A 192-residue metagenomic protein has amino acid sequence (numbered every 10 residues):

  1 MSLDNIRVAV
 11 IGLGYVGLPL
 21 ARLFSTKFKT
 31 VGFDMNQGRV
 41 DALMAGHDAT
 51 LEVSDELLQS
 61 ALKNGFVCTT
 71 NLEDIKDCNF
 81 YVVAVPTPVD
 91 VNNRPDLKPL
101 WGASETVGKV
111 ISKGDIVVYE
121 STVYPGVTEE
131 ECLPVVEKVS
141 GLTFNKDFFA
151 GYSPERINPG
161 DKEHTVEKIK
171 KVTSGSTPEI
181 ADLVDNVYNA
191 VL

Functional and structural regions predicted by a protein language model:
M1-L192: Structural/interface elements that position substrates and couple domains in central-metabolism enzymes
